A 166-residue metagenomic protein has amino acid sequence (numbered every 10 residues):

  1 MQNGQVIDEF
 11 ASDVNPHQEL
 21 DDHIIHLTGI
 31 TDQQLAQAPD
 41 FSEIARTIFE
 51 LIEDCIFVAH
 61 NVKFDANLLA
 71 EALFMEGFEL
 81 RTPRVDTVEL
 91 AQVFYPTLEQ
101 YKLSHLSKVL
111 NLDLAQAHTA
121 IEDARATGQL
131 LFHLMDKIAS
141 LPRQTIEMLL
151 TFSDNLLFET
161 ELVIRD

Functional and structural regions predicted by a protein language model:
M1-P83, P96-Q100, S104-H118, R165: Conserved non-catalytic scaffold segment of RNase H-like nuclease domains
F41, E89, D123-A124: Short secondary-structure capping/turn micro-motifs that flank functional sites
I44, Q92, A126-T127: Short Asp/Glu-rich motifs
T82-Q92: A short, structured active-site edge motif that brings together acidic residues
T119-F132: Acidic, divalent-metal-coordinating active-site segment for phosphoryl/phosphodiester hydrolysis, typified by short
F132-D166: Acidic two-metal-ion nuclease catalytic site recognized across multiple nuclease folds, prominently DnaQ/RNase D-T
